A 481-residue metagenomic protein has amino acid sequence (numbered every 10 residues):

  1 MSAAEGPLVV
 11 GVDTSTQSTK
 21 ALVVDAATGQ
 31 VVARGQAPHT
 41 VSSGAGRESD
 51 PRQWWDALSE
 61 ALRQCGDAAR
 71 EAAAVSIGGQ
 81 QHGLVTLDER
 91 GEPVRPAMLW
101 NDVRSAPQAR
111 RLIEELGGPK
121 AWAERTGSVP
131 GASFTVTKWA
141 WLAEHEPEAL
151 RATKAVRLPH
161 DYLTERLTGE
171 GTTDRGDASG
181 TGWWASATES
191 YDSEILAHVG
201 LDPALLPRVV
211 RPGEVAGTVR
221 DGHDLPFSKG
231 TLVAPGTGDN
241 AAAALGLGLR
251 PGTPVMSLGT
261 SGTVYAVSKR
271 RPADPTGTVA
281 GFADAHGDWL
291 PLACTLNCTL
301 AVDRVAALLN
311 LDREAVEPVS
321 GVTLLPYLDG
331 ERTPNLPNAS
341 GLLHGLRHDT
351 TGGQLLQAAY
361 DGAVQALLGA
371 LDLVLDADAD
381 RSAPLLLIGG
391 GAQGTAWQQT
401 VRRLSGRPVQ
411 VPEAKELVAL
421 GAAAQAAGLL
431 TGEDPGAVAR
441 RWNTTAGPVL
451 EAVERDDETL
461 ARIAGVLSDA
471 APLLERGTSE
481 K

Functional and structural regions predicted by a protein language model:
M1-P96, E124, A152, F227-P235 (+2 more regions): N-terminal glycine/serine-rich phosphate-binding loop of ATP-dependent small-molecule kinases, especially carbohydrate
V10-V12, A106, I113-T126, F134-V136 (+5 more regions): Active-site core segments that coordinate phosphate-bearing ligands/cofactors across diverse enzyme families
A21-V23, G29, V75, D102 (+3 more regions): Conserved small-residue
R63, D67-W100, T126-S133, T164-A185 (+2 more regions): Short beta-strand-loop/turn "lid" adjacent to the catalytic site in phosphate-handling enzymes
R70, A204, D380: Structured loop/turn residues at beta-strand edges in well-structured enzyme cores
H198-L205: A structural motif corresponding to the C-terminal end of an alpha-helix and its immediate exit/capping segment
